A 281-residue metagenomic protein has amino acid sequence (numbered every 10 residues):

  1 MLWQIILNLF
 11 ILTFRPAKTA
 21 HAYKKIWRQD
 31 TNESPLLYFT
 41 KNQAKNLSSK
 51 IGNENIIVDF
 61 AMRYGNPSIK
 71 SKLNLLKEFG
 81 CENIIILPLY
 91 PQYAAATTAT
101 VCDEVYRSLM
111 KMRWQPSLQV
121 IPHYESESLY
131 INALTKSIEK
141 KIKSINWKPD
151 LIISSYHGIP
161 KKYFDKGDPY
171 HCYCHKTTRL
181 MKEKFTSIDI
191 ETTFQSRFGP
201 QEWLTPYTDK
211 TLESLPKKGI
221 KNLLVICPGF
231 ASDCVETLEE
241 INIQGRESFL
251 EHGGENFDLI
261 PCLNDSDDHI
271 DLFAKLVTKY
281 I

Functional and structural regions predicted by a protein language model:
M1-I281: Active-site-proximal alpha-helix that buttresses catalytic centers in soluble enzyme cores
